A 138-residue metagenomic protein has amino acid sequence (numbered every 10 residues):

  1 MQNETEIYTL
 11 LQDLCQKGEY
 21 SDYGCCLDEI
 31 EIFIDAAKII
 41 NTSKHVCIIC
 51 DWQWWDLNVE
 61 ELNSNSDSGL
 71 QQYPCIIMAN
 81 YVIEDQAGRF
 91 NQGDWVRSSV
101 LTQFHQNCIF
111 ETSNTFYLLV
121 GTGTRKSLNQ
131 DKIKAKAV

Functional and structural regions predicted by a protein language model:
M1-F104, T122-V138: N-terminal non-globular leader segments, chiefly Sec-dependent signal peptides
N107-G121: Amphipathic alpha-helical packing elements
